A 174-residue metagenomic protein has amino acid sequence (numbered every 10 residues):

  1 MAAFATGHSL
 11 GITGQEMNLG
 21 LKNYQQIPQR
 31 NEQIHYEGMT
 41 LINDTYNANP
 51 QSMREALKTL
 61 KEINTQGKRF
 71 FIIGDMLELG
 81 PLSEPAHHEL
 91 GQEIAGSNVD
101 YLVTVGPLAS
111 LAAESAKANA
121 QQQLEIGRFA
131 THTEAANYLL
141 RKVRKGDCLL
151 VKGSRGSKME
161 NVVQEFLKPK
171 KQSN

Functional and structural regions predicted by a protein language model:
A2-N174: ATP-dependent carboxylate-amine ligase
